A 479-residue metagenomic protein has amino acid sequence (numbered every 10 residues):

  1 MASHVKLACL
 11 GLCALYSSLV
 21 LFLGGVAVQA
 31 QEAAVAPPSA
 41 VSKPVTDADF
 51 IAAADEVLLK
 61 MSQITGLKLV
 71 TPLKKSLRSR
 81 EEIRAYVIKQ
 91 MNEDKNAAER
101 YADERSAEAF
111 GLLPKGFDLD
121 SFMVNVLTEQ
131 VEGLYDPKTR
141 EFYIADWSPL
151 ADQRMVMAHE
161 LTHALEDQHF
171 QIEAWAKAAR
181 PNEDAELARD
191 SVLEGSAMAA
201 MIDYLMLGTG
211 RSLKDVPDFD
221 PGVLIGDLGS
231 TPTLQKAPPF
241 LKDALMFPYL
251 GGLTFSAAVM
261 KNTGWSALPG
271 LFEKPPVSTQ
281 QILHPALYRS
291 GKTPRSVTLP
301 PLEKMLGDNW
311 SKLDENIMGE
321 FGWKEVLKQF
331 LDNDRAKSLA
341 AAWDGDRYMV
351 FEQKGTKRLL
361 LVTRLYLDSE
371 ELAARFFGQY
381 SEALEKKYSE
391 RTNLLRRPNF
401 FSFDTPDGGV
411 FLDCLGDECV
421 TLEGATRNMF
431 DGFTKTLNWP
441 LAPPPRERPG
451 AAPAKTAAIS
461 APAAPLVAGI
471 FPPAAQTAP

Functional and structural regions predicted by a protein language model:
L10-G25: Bacterial N-terminal signal peptides
M61, M155-Q171, M198: Active-site recognition of the HExxH zinc-binding catalytic motif
V70-Q90, P181-D184, K214-L224, K274-V277: Acidic helix-start/capping segments at beta-turn-to-alpha-helix junctions
A85-A98, D118-T139: Catalytic zinc-binding patch centered on the HExxH motif and its immediate surroundings that defines zinc-dependent
F142-M157, A188: Short pre-active-site segment immediately N-terminal to the catalytic Zn-binding motif
D167-G222: Post-HExxH zinc-binding segment in Zn-dependent metallohydrolases
G229-L359, L372: Pan-zinc metallopeptidase signature
E352-P472: C-terminal soluble interaction/assembly domains
